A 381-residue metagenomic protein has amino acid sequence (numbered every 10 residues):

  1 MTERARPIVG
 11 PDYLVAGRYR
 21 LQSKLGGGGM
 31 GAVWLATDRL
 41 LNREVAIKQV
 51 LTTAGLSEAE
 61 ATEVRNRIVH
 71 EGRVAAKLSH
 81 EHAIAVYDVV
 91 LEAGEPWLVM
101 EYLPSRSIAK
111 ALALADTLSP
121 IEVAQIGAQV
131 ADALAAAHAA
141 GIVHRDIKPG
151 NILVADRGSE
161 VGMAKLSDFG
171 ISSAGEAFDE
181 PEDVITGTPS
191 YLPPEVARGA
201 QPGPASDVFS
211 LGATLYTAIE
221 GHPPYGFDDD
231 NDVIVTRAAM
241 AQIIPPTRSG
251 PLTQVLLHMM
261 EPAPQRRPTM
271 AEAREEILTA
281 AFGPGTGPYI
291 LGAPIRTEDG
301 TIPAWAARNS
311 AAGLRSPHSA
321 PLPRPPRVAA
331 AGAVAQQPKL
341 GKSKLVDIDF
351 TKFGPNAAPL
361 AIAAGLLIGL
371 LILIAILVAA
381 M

Functional and structural regions predicted by a protein language model:
M1, T301-M381: C-terminal or otherwise distal, non-catalytic regulatory regions appended to signaling enzyme catalytic cores
L21-G29, V33: Protein kinase glycine-rich loop
L51-K77: AlphaC helix of the eukaryotic protein kinase fold
V89: Activation-segment/catalytic-loop signature of the eukaryotic protein kinase fold
A93-S107, A111: Conserved short submotifs of the Hanks-type protein kinase catalytic core that shape the nucleotide-binding pocket
I126-G127: Activation segment signature within eukaryotic-like protein kinase domains
D207: Conserved catalytic-loop aspartate of Hanks-type protein kinases
